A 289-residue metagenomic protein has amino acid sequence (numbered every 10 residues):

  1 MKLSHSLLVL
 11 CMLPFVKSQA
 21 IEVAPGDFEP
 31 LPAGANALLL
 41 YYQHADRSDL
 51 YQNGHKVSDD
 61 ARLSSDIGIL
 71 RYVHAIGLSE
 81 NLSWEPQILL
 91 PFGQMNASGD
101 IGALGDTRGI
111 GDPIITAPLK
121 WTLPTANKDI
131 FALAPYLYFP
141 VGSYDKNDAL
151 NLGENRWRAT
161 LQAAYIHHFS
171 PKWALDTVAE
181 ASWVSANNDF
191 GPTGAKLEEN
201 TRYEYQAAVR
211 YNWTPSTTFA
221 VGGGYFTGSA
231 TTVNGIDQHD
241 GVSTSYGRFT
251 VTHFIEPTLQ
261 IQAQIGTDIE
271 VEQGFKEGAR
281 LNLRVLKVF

Functional and structural regions predicted by a protein language model:
Q19-L39, R47: Outer-membrane beta-barrel biogenesis signature
G34, R62-L70, T107-I115, D129 (+4 more regions): Residues that define the transmembrane beta-barrel architecture of outer-membrane proteins
L38-H44, P86-F92, L133-F139, T177-W183 (+2 more regions): Transmembrane beta-barrel strands of outer-membrane/channel proteins
L40, L70-H74, I115-W121, P135 (+5 more regions): Residues on the lipid-exposed face of transmembrane beta-strands in outer-membrane beta-barrel proteins
A45-I67, A103-D106, A149-L150: Surface-exposed strand-loop-strand hairpins of Gram-negative outer-membrane beta-barrel proteins
S48-D49, E80-L82, T125-K128, K172-L175 (+2 more regions): Repeated loop/turn-to-beta-strand initiation elements of outer-membrane beta-barrel proteins
Y51, D189, A195-F289: Outer membrane beta-barrel transmembrane domains
G93-E198: Outer-membrane pore/translocation modules
